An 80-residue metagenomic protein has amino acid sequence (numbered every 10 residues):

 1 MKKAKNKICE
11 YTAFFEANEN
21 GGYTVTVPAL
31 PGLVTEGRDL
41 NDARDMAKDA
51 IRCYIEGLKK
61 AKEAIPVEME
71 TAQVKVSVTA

Functional and structural regions predicted by a protein language model:
M1-F14, D45-A80: Short, charged, surface-exposed hinge/linker loops at domain edges that act as mobile lids or interdomain connectors
T12-E36: A short, structured beta-strand/loop element
T26-P28, R38, E56, K60: A generic "cationic amphipathic patch" detector
L40-A43: Residues at or immediately preceding the N-termini of alpha-helices
